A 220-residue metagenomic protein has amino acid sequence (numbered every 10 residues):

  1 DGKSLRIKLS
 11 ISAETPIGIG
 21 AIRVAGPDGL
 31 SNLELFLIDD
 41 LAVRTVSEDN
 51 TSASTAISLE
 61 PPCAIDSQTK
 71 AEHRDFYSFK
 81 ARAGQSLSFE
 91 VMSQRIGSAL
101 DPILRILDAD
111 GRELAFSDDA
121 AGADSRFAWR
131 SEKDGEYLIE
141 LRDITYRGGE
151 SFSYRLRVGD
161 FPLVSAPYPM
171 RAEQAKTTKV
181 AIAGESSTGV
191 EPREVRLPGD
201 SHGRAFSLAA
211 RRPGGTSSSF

Functional and structural regions predicted by a protein language model:
D1, A13, P27, I38 (+1 more regions): Acidic, Ser/Thr/Pro-rich low-complexity intrinsically disordered segments
G2-L30: Ligand-binding face of N-terminal immunoglobulin V-set domains in extracellular IgSF glycoproteins
E14-I17, V43-T45, S165: Short, charged/polar, Gly/Pro-enriched secondary-structure boundary elements
G18, S31, F76, R126 (+1 more regions): A diffuse structural propensity rather than consistent per-protein peaks
I22-R23, D49-T55, D143-I144, Y154: Intrinsically disordered, low-complexity boundary segments flanking structured domains
L30-P61, T216-F220: Predominantly extracellular/luminal regions of secreted and cell-surface proteins, especially disulfide-bonded
A64: Extended carbohydrate-recognition surfaces in non-catalytic/accessory domains of CAZymes and lectin-like proteins
